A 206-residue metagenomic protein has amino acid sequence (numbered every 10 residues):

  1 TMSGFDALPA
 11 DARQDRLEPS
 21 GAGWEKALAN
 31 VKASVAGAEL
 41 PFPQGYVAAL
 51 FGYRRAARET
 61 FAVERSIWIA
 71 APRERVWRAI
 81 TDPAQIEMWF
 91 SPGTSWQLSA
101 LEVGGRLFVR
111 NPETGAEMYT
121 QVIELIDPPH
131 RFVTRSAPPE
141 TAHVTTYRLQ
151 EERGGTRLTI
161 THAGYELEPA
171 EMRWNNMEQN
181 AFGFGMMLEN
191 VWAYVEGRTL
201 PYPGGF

Functional and structural regions predicted by a protein language model:
T1-K26, A137-M186: Beta-strand/loop substructures that line and gate deep hydrophobic ligand-binding cavities in soluble
W24-A27, V31, V76-I80, I86 (+6 more regions): Hydrophobic pocket/interface hotspot
A33-A57, A193-F206: Short, highly charged C-terminal tails/helix-capping segments
L50-W96: Hydrophobic ligand-binding cavity/cleft-lining segments
A62-E64, A116-T120, T141-T146: Short, surface-exposed coil-to-beta transition loops
S66-A70, F108-R110, V122, R148: Generic structural detector for well-ordered beta-strands
R73-E74, E124-P129, R148-R157: A short, structured loop/turn motif at beta-sheet edges
W96-A137: Glycine-rich portal/gate segments that line the openings of hydrophobic small-molecule binding cavities
